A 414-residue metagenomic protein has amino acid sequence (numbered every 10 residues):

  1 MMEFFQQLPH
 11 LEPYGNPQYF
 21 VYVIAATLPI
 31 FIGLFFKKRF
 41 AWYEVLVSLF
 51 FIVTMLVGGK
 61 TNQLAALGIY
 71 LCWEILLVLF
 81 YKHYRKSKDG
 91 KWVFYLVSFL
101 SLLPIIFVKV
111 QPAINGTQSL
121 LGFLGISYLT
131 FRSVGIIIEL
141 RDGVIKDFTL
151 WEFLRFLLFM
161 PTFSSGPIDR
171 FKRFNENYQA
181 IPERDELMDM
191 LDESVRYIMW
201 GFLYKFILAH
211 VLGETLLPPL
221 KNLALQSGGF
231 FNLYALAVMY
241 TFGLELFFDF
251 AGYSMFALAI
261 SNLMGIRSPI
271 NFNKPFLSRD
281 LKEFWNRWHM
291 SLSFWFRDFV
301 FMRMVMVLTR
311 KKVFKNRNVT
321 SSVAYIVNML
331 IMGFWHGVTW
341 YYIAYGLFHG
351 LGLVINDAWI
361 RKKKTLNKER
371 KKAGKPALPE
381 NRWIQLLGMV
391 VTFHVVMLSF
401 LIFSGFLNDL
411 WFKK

Functional and structural regions predicted by a protein language model:
M2-K414: Membrane-embedded transmembrane alpha-helical bundles that form the catalytic cores of multi-pass lipid-modifying
